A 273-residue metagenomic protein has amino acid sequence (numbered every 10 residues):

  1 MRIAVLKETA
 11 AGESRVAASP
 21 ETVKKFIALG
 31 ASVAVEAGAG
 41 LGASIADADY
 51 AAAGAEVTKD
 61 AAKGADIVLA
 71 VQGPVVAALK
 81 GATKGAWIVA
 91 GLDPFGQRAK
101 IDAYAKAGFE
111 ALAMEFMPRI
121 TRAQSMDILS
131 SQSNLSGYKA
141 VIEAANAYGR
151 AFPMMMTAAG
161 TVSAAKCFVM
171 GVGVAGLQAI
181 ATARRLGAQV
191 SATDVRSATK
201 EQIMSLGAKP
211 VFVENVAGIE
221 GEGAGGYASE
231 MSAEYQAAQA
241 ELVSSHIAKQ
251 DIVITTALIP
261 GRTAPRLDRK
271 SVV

Functional and structural regions predicted by a protein language model:
R2, E8, V76-K166: Glycine/serine-rich phosphate-binding loop and adjoining beta1-alpha1 elements at the start of nucleotide-handling
R2, S32-V33, D66-I67, A86-V89 (+5 more regions): Structural motif
R2-A103, A107: An N-terminal-biased, well-structured beta-alpha scaffold segment characteristic of Rossmann-like dinucleotide-binding
L6-I45, P153-H246: Glycine-rich phosphate/diphosphate-binding loop of Rossmann-like nucleotide-binding domains
E8-A10, A37-G40, G73-P74, D93-P94 (+5 more regions): Short, ordered loop/turn segments at secondary-structure junctions
Y50-G54, I128-Q132, A208-V213, S229-E230: Short, hinge-like loop/turn segments at secondary-structure boundaries
G54-G64, P74, G221-V253, A257-R269: A structured beta-alpha segment of the ubiquitous adenosine-cofactor-binding alpha/beta core
V272-V273: Conserved small/polar residues in nucleotide/adenosyl-binding loops
